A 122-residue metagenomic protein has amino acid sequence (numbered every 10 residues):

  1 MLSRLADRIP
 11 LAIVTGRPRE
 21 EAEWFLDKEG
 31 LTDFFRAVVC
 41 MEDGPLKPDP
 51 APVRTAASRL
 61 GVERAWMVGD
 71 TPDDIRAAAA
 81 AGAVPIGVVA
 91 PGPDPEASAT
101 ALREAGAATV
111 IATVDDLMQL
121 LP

Functional and structural regions predicted by a protein language model:
M1-L26, M41: Substrate-recognition element of Asp-dependent hydrolases with the DxDx(T/V) motif
L2-D7, A57, I75-G82: Surface-exposed amphipathic alpha-helices with a cationic face
I9-I13, E63-A65, G106-A107: Short active-site oxyanion
T32-R36, A108-I111: Conserved H-loop
V39-P45, V89-D94: Short, acidic/turn-prone active-site loops that include or flank metal/cofactor- and phosphate-binding residues
K47-I75: Conserved Lys-Pro-Asp/Glu-containing loop-to-beta segment of HAD-superfamily phosphomonoesterases, centered on
M67-T109: Acidic, Mg2+-coordinating phosphoryl-transfer loop and its flanking beta/alpha structural elements, shared across
